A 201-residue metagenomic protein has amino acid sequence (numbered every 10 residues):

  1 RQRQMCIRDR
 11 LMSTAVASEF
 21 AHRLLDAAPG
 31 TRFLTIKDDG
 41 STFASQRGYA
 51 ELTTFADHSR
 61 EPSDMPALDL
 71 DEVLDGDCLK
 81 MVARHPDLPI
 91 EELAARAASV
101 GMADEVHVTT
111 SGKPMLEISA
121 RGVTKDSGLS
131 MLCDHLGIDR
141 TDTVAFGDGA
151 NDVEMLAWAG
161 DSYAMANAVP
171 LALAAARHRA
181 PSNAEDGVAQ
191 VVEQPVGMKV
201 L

Functional and structural regions predicted by a protein language model:
Q2-I7: Short, small-residue-biased leader/transition segments that mark boundaries at the very start of proteins
R8-D9, G40: Detector for glycine-centered tight turns/loop "hinges" at secondary-structure junctions
R10-S18, H22: Active-site-adjacent loop/tail segments of enzyme domains
S13, P66-L68, R179-S182: Short acidic-hydrophobic, aromatic-tinged amphipathic segments that line or gate anion-handling sites
R23, A27-F146, A150: Conserved acidic, metal-coordinating active-site core of Asp-based, Mg2+-dependent phosphoryl-transfer enzymes
E117-L201: Mg2+-dependent phosphoryl-transfer enzymes with acidic/Ser/Thr/Gly-rich catalytic loops
